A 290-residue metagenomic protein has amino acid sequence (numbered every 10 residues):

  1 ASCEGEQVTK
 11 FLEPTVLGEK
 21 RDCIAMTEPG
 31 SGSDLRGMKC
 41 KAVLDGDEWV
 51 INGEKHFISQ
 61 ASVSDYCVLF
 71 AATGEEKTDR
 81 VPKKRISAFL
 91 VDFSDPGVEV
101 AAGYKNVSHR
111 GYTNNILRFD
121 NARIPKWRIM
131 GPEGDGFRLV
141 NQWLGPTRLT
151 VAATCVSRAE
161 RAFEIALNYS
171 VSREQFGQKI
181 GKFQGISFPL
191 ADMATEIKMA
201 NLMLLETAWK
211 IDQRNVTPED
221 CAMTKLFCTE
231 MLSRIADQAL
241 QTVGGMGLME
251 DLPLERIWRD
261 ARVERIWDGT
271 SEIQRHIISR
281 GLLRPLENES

Functional and structural regions predicted by a protein language model:
A1-S2, T9, I24, R36 (+1 more regions): Flexible, glycine-rich active-site loops centered on histidine and acidic residues that chelate a metal or position
S2-Q7, P14, G18, G32-L35 (+4 more regions): Alpha-helical interface subdomain recognition
G18-M26, F70: A short, Trp-centered hydrophobic/proline-enriched beta-strand micro-motif
E19, L35-G37, V63-S64, K84 (+2 more regions): Short, solvent-exposed loop/turn segments at the edges of secondary structure
G30-S33, F57-Q60, D79-R80, N106-T113: Short Gly/Pro-enriched turn/cap motifs at secondary-structure boundaries
G37, P96-P125: Flexible, small-/acidic-enriched active-site or ligand-binding loops
K39-K41: Short, surface-exposed charged micro-motifs
E48, N52-V100: A short core secondary-structure module
